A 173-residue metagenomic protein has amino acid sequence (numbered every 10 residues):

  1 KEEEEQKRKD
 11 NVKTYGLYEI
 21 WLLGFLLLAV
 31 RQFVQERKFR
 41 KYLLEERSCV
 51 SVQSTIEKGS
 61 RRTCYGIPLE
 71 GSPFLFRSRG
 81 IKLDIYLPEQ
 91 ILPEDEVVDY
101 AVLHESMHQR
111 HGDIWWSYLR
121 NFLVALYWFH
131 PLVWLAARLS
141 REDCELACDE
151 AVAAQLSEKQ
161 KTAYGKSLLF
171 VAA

Functional and structural regions predicted by a protein language model:
K1, K7, N11-A173: Membrane-embedded and juxtamembrane structural elements of multi-pass membrane proteins
